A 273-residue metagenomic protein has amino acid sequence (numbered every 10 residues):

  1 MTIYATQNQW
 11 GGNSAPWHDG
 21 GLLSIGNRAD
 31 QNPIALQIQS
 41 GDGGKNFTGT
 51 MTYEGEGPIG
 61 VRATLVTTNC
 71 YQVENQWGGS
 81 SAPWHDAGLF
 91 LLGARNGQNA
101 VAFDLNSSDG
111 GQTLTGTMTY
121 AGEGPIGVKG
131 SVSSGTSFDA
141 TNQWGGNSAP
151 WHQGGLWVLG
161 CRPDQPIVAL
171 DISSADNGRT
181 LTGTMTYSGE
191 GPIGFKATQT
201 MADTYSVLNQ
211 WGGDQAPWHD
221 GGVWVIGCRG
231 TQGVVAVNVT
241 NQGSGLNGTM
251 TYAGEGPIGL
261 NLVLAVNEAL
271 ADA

Functional and structural regions predicted by a protein language model:
T2-D272: Central antiparallel beta-sheet cores of small beta-barrel/beta-sandwich binding domains
